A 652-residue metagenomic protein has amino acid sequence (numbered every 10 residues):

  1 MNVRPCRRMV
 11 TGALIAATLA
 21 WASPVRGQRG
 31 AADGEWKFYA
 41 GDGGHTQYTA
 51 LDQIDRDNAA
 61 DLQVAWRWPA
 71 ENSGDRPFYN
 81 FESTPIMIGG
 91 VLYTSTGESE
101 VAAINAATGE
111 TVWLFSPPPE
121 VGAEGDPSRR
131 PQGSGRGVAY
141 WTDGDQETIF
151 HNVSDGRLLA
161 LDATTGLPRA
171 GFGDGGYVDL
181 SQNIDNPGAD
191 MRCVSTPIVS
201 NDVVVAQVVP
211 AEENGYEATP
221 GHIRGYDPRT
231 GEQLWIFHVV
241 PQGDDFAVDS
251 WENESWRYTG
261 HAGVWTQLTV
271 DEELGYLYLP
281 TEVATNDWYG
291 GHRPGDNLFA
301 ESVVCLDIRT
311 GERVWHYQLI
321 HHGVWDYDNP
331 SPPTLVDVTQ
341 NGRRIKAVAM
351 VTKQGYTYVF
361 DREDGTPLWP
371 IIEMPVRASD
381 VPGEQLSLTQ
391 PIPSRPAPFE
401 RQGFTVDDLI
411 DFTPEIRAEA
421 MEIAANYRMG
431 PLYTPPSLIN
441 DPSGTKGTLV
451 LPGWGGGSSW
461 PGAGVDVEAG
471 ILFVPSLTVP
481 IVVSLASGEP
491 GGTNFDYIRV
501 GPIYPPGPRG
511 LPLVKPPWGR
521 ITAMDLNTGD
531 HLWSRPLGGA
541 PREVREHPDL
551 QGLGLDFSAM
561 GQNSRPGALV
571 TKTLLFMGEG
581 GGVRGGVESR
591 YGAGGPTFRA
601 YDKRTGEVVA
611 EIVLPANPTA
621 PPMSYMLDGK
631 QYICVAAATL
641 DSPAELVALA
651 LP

Functional and structural regions predicted by a protein language model:
R7-T11: N-terminal export leaders
W36-A40, F78-E100, R129-R157, A189-Y216 (+13 more regions): Repeat-blade elements of multi-bladed beta-propeller folds
Y48-G144, H151-A170, D174, V178: N-terminal cofactor/phosphate-binding cores enriched in small/glycine residues, especially glycine-rich loops such as
W68-T84, L114-D145, D174-T196, H238-Q267 (+9 more regions): Extracytoplasmic beta-rich repeat domains
L161, P220-E232, D296-T310, D364 (+3 more regions): Beta-propeller blade signature
G215-P220, A300, Y356, V482-A486 (+3 more regions): Structural motif
T334-V381, L651: Phosphate/diphosphate-binding loops
L513, P517-T522, L526, P536-L537 (+1 more regions): Loop/turn-rich, solvent-exposed surfaces of beta-rich toroidal or solenoidal domains
